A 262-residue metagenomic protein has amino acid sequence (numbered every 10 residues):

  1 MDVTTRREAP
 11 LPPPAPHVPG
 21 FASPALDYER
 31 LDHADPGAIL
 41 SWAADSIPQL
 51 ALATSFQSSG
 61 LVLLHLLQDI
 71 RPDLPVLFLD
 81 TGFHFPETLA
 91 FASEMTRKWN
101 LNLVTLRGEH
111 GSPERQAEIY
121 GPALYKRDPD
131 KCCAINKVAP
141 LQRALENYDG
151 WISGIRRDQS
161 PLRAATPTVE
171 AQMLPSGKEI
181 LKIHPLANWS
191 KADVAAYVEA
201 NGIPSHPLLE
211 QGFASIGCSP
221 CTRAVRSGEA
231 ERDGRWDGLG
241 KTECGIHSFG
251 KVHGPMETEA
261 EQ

Functional and structural regions predicted by a protein language model:
D2-Q262: Nucleotide-activated chemistry modules centered on ATP-dependent adenylation/adenylyltransferase
